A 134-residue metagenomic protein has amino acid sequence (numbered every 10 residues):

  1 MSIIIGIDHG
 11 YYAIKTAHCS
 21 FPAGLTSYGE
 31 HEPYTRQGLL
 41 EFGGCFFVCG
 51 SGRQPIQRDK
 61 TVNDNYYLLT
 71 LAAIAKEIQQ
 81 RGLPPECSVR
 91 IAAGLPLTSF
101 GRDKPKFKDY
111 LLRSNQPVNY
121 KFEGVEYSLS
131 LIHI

Functional and structural regions predicted by a protein language model:
M1-I132: Nucleotide/phosphate-binding catalytic cleft detector across ATP-hydrolyzing and phosphate-transferring enzymes
